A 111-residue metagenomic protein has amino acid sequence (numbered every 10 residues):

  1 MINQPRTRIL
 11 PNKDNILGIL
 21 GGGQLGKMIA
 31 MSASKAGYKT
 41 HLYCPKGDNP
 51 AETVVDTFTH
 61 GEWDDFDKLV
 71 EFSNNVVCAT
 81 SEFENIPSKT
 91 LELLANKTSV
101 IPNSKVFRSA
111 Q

Functional and structural regions predicted by a protein language model:
M1-Q111: ATP-binding N-terminal substructure of ATP-dependent carboxylate-amine bond-forming enzymes
